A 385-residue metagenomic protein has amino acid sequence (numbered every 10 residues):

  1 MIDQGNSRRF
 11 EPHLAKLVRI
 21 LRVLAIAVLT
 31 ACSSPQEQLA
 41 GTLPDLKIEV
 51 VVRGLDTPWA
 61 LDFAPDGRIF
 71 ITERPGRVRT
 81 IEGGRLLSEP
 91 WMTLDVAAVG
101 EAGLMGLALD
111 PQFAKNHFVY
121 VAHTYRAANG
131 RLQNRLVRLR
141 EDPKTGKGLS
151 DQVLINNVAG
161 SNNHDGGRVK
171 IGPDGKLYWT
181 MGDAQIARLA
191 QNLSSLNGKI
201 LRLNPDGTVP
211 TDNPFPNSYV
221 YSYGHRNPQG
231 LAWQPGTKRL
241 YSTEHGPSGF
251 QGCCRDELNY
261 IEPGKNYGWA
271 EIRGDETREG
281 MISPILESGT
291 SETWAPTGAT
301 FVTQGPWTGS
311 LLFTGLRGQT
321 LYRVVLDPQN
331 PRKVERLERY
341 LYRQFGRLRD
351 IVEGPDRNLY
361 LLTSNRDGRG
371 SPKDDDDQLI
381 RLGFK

Functional and structural regions predicted by a protein language model:
R22, E37-G41, A102-L104, Q112-A114 (+3 more regions): Beta-propeller domain segments
T30-A31: C-terminal motif of bacterial Sec signal peptides marking the signal peptidase cleavage site
V50-G76, A295-G298: Beta-strand-rich domains and repeat architectures in extracellular enzymes and scaffolds, especially beta-propellers
V50-L55, W91-V99, I155-S161, Y219-Y223 (+2 more regions): Surface loop/turn motifs at the tips and blade-to-blade linkers of beta-strand repeat domains
F70-W91: Beta-propeller domains
L87-L109: Blade-loop segments of beta-propeller domains
Q133-K170: Asp-box/WD-like beta-propeller blade repeats and closely related beta-sheet repeat scaffolds
